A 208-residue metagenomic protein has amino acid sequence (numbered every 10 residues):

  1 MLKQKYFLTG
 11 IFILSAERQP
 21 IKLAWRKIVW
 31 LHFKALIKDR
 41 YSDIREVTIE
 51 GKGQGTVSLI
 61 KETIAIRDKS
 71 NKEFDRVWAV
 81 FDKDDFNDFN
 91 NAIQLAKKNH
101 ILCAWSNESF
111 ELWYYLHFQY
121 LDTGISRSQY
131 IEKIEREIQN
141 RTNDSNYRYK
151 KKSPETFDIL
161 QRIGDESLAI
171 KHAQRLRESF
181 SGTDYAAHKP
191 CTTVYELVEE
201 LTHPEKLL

Functional and structural regions predicted by a protein language model:
M1-I28: Short, extreme N-terminal leader segments that mark the start of a protein/domain
L2-K3, G10-I11, W30-E50, V57 (+2 more regions): C-terminal accessory helical subdomains adjacent to catalytic cores in phosphodiester- and nucleotide-handling enzymes
W25, F81-D84: Structural motif
I60-E62: Short amphipathic alpha-helical interaction elements located at domain edges and within/adjacent to intrinsically
